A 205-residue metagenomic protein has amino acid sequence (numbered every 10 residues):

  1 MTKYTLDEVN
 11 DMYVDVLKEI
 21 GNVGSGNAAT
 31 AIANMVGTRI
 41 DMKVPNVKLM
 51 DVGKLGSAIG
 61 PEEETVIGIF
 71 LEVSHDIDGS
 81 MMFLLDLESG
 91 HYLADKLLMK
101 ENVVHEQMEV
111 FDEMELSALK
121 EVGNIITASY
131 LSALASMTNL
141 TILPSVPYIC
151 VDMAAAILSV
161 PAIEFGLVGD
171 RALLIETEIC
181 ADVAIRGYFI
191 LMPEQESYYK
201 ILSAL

Functional and structural regions predicted by a protein language model:
T2-N27, A31-L205: Composition-driven recognition of glycine/serine/threonine/acidic- and proline-rich low-complexity segments and repeats
